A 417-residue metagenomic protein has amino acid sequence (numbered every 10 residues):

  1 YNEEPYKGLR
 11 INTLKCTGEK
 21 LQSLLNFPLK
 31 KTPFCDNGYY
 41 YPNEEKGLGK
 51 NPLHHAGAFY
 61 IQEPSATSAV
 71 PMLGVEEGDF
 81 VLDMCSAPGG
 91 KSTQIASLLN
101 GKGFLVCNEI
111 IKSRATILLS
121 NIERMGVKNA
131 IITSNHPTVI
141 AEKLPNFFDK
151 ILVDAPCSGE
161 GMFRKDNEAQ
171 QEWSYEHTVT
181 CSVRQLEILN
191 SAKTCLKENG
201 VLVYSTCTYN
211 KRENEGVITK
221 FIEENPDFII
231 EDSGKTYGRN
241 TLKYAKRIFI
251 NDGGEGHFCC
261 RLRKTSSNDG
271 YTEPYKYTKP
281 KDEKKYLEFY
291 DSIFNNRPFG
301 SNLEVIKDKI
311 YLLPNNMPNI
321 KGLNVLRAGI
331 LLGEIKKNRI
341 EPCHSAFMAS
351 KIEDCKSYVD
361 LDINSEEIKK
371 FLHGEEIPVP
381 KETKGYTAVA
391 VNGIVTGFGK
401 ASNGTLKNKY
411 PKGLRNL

Functional and structural regions predicted by a protein language model:
Y1-Q22, E255-F258, T265-L417: Polybasic, low-complexity RNA-engagement segments
R10-T67: Conserved AdoMet
E76-E77, A141-D154: A short acidic, Gly/Pro-enriched loop at the edge of an enzyme's catalytic core that lines a small-molecule cofactor
G78-A87: Conserved class I S-adenosyl-L-methionine
P88-G101: Conserved SAM-binding loop of SAM-dependent methyltransferases across substrates and taxa, primarily the Class I
L99-N100, L196-E198: Helix-to-beta-strand junctions that scaffold the AdoMet/dcAdoMet cofactor pocket in Class I SAM-dependent enzymes
N108-N146: S-adenosyl-L-methionine
S113, K150-I188, C207-N214, T236: Mobile active-site "lid"/loop adjacent to the S-adenosyl-L-methionine
